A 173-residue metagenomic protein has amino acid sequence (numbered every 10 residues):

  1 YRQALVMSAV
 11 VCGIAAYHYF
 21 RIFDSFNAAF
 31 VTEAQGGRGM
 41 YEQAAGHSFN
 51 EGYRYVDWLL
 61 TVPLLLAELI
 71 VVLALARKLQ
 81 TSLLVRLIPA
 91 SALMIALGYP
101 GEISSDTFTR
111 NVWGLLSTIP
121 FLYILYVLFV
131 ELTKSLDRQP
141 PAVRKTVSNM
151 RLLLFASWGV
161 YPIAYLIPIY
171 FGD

Functional and structural regions predicted by a protein language model:
A4-D24, Y161-P162, L166: Hydrophobic alpha-helical transmembrane segments of multi-pass membrane proteins
A4-V11, D57, L83, L87-A90 (+3 more regions): Hydrophobic alpha-helical transmembrane segments of polytopic
A16-Y53, A96, E102-S105: Helix-loop junctions on the outward
Y55-L87, Y99-I103: Internal transmembrane alpha-helix with an interfacial aromatic "cap," most often the third helix
E68, L97, P120-A142, S148 (+1 more regions): Alpha-helical transmembrane segments in multipass membrane proteins, preferentially the mid-helix core
A76-R77, P100-L115, L122: Membrane-interface helix caps and helix-loop-helix hairpins in membrane proteins
T81-R86, N111, L132-G159: Membrane-helix boundary/juxtamembrane motif in polytopic membrane proteins
L97-E102, F155-F171: Hydrophobic alpha-helical transmembrane segments in multi-pass integral membrane proteins
